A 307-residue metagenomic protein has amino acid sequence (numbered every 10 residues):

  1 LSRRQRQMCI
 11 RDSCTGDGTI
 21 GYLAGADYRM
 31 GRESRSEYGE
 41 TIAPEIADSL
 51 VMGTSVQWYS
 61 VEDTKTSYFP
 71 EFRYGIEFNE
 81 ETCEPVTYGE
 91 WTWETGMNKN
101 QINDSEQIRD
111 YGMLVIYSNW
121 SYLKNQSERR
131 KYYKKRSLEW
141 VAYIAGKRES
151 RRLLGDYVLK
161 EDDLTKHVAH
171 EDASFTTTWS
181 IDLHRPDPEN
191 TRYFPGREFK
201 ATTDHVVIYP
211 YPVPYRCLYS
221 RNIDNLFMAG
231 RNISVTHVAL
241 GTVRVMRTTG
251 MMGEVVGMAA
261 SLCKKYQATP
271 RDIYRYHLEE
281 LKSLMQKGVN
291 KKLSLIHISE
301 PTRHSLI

Functional and structural regions predicted by a protein language model:
L1-R6, I10, I296-I307: Single conserved hydrophobic/aromatic residue that forms the stacking wall/gate of nucleotide- or nucleobase-binding
R4-Q7, R11-F227, I233, K264-K265: Aromatic-residue-lined binding/catalytic grooves and analogous aromatic/hydrophobic interfacial grooves in multimeric
I102-R109, G241-R244, P270: Active-site rim elements
G230-R231, T249: Active-site proximal loops enriched in glycine and acidic residues that flank catalytic Cys/His/Asp and coordinate
V238-G241, Y266: Short beta-alpha connecting loops at secondary-structure transitions that line or flank enzyme active sites
L240-V256: A conserved FAD-binding loop/helix module that cradles the flavin
M251-Q267: Internal hydrophobic alpha-helix adjacent to the cofactor/substrate pocket in enzyme cavities
K264-L295, S299: Non-catalytic terminal regions with compositionally biased, polar/charged low complexity
